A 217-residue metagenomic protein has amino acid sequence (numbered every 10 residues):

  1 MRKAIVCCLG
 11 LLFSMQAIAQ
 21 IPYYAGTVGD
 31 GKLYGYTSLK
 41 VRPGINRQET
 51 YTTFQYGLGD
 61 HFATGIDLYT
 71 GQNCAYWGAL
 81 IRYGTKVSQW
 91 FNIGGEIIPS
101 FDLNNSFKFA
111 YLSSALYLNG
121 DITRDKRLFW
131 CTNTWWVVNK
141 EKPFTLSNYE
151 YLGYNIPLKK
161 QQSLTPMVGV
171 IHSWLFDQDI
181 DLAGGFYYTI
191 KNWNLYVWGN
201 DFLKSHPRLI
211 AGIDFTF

Functional and structural regions predicted by a protein language model:
M1-G29: Cleavable N-terminal export/targeting peptides
K3, S14, L146-N148, G153 (+1 more regions): Intrinsically disordered, low-complexity peptide-like regions
C8-L9, K159-Q161, I213: Compositionally biased, intrinsically disordered low-complexity segments
A19-K126, W130, T134-V137, I171-S173 (+2 more regions): Transmembrane beta-barrel domains of Gram-negative outer membranes and organellar outer membranes
C131-F176: A mid-sequence, solvent-exposed acidic-amphipathic segment
